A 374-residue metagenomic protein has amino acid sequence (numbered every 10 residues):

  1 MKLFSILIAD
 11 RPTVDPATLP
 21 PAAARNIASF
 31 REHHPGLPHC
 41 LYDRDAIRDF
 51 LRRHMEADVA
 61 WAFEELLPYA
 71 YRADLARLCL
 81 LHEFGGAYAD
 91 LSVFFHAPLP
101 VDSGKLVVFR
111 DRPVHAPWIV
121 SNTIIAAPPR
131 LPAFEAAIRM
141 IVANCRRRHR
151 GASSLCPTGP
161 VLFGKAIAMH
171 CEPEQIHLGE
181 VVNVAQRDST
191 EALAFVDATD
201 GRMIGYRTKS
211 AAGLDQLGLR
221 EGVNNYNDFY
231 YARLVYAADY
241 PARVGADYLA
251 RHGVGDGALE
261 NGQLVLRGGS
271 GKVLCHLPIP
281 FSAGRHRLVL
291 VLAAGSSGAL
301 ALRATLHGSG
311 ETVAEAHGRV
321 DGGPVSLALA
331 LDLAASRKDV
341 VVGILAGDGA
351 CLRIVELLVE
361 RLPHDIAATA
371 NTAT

Functional and structural regions predicted by a protein language model:
M1-A73, A89-D247, A373-T374: Glycosyltransferase-associated regions of secretory-pathway enzymes, highlighting luminal stem/catalytic domains
D74-G86: Small-residue hinge/turn detector
T158, R285, G322-S326: Trp-centered recognition loops
P241-S282, S297, H307-G308, L345-T374: Glycan-recognition and processing domains
C275-G284, L329-S336: Extracellular and analogous surface-interaction loops
S282-G295: A short beta-strand element within beta-rich, extracytoplasmic domains of secreted/secretory-pathway proteins
H286, G298-L302, K338-V340, A350-V355: Short beta-strand/loop motifs in extracellular/secreted proteins, especially within beta-sandwich accessory domains
G310-R337: Extracellular carbohydrate recognition and processing domains and analogous Trp-centered ligand-binding platforms
